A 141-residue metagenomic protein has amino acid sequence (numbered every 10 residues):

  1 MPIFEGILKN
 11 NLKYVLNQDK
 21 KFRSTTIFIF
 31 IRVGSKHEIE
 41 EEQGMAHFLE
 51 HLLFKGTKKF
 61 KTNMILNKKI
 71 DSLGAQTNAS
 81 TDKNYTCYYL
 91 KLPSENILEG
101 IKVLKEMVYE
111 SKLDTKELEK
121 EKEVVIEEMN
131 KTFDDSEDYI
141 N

Functional and structural regions predicted by a protein language model:
M1-R23: N- or domain-start disorder-to-order transition segments that initiate the globular core
K21, T26-K91, D134: M16/MPP (pitrilysin/insulinase) zinc-metallopeptidase core fold and M16-derived inactive scaffolds
A46, N63, N67, I101 (+2 more regions): Hydrophobic face of alpha-helices
F54, D71, E106-Y109, N130: Sec-exported extracytoplasmic/periplasmic mature domains
G56-K59, K91-V124: M16/insulysin-pitrilysin zinc metalloprotease superfamily fold
T81-K83, K116-E121, S136-N141: Short coil/turn segments at secondary-structure boundaries
M107-Y109, T132-N141: Scaffold signal of the M16-like zinc-metallopeptidase fold and its non-catalytic homologs
